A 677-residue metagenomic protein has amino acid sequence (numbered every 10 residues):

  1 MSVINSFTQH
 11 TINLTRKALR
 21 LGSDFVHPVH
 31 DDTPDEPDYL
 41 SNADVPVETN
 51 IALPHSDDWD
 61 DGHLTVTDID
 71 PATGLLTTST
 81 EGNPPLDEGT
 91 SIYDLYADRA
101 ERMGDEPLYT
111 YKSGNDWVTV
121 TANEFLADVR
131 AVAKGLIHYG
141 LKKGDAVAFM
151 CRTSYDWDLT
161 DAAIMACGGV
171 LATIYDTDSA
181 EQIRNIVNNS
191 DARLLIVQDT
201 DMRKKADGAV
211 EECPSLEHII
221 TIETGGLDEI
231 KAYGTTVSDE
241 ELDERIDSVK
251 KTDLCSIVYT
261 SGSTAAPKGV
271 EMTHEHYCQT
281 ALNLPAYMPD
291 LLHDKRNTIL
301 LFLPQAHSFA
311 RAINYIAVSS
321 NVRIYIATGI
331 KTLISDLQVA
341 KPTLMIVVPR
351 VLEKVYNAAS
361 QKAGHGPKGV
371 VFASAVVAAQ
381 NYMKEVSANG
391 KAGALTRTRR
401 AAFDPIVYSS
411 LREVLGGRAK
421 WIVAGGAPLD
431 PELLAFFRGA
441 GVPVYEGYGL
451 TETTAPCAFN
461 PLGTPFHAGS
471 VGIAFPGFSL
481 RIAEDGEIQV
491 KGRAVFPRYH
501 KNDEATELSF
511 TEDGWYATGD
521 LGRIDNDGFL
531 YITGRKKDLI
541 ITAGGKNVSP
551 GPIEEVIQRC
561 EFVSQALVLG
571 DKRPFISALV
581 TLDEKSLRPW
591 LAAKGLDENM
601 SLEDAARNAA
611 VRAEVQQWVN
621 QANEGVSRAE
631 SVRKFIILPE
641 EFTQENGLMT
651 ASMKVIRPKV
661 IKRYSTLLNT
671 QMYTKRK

Functional and structural regions predicted by a protein language model:
S2-D61, Y139, A166-A232, E614: Structural core segment of the AMP-binding/adenylate-forming
D24-P28, D201-K251, A359-S410: ANL superfamily adenylate-forming
P84, L108-A162, S179-R184, K231-T235 (+1 more regions): Conserved AMP-binding/adenylate-forming core of the ANL superfamily
G104-P107, T221, T235-Y259, A266 (+1 more regions): Conserved pre-ATP/AMP-binding loop-to-beta segment of ANL
T119-N123, C255-A281: Conserved AMP-binding A3 loop
C278-T298, Q305-Y408, R418: Conserved AMP-binding/adenylation subdomain of ANL enzymes
P465-A468, V495-G519, E554, K594-A606: Conserved ANL (AMP-binding/adenylate-forming) active-site segment centered on the GW(Y/F)…HTG consensus within
A474-T542, R559: Conserved ATP-binding/catalytic segment of the ANL
